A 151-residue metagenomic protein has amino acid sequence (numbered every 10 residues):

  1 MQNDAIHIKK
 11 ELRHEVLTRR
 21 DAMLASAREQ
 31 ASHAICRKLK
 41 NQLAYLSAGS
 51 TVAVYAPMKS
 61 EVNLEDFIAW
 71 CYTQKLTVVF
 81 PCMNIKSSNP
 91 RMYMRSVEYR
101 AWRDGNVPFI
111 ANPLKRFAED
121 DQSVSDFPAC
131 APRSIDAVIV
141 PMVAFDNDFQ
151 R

Functional and structural regions predicted by a protein language model:
Q2-S134: N-terminal active-site beta-alpha-beta segment that forms phosphate/nucleotide-binding and substrate-recognition loops
V54, V140-P141: Redox-cofactor binding/interface segments in oxidoreductases and associated redox assembly factors
M58-S60, V143-D146: Short glycine-rich anion-binding loops that position phosphate/pyrophosphate groups of nucleotides and phosphorylated
C82, P141-V143: Fold-independent oxyanion-binding glycine-rich loops and adjacent beta-strand/coil segments at enzyme active sites
I135-I139: Short SAM/SAH-binding signature in class I
N147-R151: Glycine/threonine-rich flexible loop motifs
